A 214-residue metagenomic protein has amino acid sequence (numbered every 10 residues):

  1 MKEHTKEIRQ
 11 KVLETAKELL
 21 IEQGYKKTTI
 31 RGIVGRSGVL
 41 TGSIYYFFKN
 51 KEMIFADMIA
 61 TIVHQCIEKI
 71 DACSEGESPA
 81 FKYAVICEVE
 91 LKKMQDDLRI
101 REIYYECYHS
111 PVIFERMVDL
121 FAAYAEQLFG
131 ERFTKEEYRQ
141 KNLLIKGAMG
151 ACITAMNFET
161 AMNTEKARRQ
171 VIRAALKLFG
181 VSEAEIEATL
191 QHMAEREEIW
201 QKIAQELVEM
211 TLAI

Functional and structural regions predicted by a protein language model:
E3-I8: Short, Lys/Arg-enriched anionic-surface-contact patches
K11, L19-M53, D57: Helix-turn-helix
D57, E68-I100, V118-A122: Hydrophobic alpha-helical connector segments
I103-S110, H192: Short linear capping/connector segments at secondary-structure termini
C107-T154, E165-R169, R173: Amphipathic alpha-helical packing segments from all-alpha helical-bundle domains
E126-E131, F158-I214: C-terminal peripheral helix-coil segments that are non-catalytic and often amphipathic
